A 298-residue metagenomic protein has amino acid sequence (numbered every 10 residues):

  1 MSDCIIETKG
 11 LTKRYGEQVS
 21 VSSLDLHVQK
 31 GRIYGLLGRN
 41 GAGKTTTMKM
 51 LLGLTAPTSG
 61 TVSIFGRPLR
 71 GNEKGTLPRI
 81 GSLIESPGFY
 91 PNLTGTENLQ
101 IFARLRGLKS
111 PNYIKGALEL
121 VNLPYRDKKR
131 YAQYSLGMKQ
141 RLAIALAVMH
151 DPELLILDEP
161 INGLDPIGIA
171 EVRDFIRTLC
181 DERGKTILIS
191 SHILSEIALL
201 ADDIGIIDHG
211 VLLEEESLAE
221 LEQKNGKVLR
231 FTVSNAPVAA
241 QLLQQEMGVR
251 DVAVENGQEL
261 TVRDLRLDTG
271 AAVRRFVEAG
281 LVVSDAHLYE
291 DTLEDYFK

Functional and structural regions predicted by a protein language model:
S2, N225: Exposed loop/turn and edge beta-strand positions of beta-sandwich/beta-sheet ligand-binding modules
D3-T8, K13-I189, L194-D208, L212-E214: ABC transporter nucleotide-binding domains
T12, T96, L120, L194 (+4 more regions): Alpha-helix N-cap/helix-start and coil->helix boundary motif
L69, E73, P111, L218 (+2 more regions): Residues at or immediately preceding the N-termini of alpha-helices
L212-S217, Q244-G248: Short amphipathic beta-strand starts and helix->beta connectors
A219-Q223: Short acidic-hydrophobic catalytic motif
K227-K298: Short, charged/small-residue-rich alpha-helical element at the C-terminal edge of ABC transporter nucleotide-binding
